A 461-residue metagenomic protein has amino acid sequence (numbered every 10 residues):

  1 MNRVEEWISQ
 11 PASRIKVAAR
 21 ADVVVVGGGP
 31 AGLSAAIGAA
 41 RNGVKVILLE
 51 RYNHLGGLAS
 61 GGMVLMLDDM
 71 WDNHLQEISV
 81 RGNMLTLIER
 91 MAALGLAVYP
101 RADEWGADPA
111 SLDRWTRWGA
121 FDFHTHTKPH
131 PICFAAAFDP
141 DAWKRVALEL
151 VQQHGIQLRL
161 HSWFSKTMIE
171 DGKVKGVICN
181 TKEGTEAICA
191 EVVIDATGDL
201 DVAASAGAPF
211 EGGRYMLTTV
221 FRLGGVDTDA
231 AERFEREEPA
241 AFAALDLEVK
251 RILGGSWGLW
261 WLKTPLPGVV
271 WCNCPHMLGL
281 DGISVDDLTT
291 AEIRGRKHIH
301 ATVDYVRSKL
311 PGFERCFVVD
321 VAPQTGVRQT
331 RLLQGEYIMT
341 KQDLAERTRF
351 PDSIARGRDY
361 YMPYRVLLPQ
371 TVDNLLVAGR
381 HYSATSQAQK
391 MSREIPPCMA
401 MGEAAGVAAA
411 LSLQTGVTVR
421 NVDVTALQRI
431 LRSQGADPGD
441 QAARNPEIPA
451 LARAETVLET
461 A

Functional and structural regions predicted by a protein language model:
M1-V23: Extreme N-terminal leader/targeting segments of oxidoreductases
N2-V4, R20, K45, R51-K166: Conserved N-terminal/central alpha/beta ligand/cofactor-binding core
A19-A21, E183-V192: Core beta-strand elements of the Rossmann-like FAD/NAD(P) dinucleotide-binding domain in flavoenzyme oxidoreductases
V23-V46: N-terminal Rossmann-like FAD-binding beta1-loop-alpha1 element of flavoenzymes
V26, I188-G198: Short hydrophobic core segments
E104-A137, D141-R145, E149, Q153 (+2 more regions): Mobile, glycine/GP-rich and aromatic-enriched active-site lid/loop segments adjacent to catalytic centers
M168-A187: Conserved beta-strand-loop-beta-strand element in the redox core of flavoprotein oxidoreductases
D195-A208: Flavin (primarily FAD) binding-site architecture
